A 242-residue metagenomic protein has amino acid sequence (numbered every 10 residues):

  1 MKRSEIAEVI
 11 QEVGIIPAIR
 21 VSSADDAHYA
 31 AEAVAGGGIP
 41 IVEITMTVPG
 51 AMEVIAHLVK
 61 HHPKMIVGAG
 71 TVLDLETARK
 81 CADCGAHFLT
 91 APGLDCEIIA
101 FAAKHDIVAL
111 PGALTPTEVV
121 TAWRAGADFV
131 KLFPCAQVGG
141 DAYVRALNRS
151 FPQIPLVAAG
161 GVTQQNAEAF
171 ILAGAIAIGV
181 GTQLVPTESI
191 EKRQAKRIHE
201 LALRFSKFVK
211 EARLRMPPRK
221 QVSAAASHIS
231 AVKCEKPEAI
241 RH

Functional and structural regions predicted by a protein language model:
M1-C84, K104, Q153, Q164-Q165 (+2 more regions): Conserved N-terminal beta1-alpha1 strand-loop-helix module at the mouth
A18-R20, I41-V48, M65-L73, A86-L94 (+2 more regions): Catalytic beta/alpha-barrel core
G38, G85, G93, D106 (+5 more regions): Conserved functional loop/turn residues at catalytic and ligand-binding sites
A69-G70, A158-V162, I178-T182: Glycine-rich beta-strand-to-loop/alpha-helix junction loops that act as flexible
P92-I98, K131-G140, A175-Q194: Glycine-rich phosphate-binding active-site loops on the catalytic face of alpha/beta enzymes
P116-V130, G140-L147: Anionic-ligand binding region
Q221-H242: Short, basic, low-complexity termini and linkers enriched in Ser/Thr/Gly/Pro that act as targeting/leader peptides
